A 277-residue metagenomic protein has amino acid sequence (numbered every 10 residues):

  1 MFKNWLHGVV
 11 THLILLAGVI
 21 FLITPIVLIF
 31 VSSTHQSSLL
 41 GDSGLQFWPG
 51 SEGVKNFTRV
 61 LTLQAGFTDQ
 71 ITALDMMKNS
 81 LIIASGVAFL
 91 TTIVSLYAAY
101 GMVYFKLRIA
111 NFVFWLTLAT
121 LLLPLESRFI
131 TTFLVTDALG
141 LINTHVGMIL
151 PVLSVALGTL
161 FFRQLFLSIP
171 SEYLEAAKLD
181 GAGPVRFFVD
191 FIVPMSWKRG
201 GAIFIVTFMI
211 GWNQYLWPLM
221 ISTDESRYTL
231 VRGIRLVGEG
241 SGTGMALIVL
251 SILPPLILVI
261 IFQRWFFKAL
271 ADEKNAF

Functional and structural regions predicted by a protein language model:
M1-W5: Short, Lys/Arg-rich, polar N-terminal cytosolic tail immediately upstream of the first transmembrane signal-anchor
H7-F277: A structural signal for multi-pass alpha-helical bundles of membrane permease subunits that mediate small-molecule
